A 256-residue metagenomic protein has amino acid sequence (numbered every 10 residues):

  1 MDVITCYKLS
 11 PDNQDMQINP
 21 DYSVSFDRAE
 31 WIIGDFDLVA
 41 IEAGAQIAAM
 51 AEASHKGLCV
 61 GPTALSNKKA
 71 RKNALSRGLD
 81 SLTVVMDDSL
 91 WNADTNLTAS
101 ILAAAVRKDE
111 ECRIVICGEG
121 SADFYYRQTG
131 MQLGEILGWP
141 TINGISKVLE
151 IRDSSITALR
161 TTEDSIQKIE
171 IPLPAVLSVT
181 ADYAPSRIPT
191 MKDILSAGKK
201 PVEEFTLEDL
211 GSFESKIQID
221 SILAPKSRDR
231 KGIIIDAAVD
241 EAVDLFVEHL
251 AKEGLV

Functional and structural regions predicted by a protein language model:
M1-V256: N-terminal glycine-rich FAD/FM-binding segment characteristic of electron-transfer flavoproteins
